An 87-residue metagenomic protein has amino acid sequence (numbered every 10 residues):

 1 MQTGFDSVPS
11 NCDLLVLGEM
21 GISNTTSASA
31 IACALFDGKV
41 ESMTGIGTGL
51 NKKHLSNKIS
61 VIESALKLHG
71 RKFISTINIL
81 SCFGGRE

Functional and structural regions predicted by a protein language model:
M1-E87: N-terminal loops that bind phosphate or other acidic moieties and the adjacent beta-alpha structural core
